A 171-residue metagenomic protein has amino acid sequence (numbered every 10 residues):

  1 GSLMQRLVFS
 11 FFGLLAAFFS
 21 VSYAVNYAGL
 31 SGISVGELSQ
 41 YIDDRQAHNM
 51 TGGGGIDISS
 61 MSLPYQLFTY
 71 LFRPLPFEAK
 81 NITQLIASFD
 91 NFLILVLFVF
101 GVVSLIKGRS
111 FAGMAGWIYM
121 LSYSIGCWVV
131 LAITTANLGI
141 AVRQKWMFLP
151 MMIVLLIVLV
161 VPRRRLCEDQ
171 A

Functional and structural regions predicted by a protein language model:
G1, C127, L149, L156-V160: Membrane-proximal intrinsically disordered regions of secretory-pathway and membrane-system proteins
G1-L97, G108: Alpha-helical transmembrane segments and terminal signal-anchor/GPI-anchor hydrophobic tails, characterized by long
F89-V103, S122, G126: Selective detector of the "anchor" transmembrane alpha-helix that sits immediately C-terminal
F100-S122: Membrane-interface helix-loop-helix junctions at transmembrane boundaries of multi-pass membrane enzymes, predominantly
S104-F111, N137, P162-R165: Juxtamembrane transmembrane-helix termini
I125-I140: Transmembrane-helix signature of polytopic, lipid-linked glycan biosynthesis machinery
G139-L149: Non-cytosolic membrane-interface motifs at loop->transmembrane helix junctions
I153-A171: A juxtamembrane structural motif centered on a specific transmembrane helix
